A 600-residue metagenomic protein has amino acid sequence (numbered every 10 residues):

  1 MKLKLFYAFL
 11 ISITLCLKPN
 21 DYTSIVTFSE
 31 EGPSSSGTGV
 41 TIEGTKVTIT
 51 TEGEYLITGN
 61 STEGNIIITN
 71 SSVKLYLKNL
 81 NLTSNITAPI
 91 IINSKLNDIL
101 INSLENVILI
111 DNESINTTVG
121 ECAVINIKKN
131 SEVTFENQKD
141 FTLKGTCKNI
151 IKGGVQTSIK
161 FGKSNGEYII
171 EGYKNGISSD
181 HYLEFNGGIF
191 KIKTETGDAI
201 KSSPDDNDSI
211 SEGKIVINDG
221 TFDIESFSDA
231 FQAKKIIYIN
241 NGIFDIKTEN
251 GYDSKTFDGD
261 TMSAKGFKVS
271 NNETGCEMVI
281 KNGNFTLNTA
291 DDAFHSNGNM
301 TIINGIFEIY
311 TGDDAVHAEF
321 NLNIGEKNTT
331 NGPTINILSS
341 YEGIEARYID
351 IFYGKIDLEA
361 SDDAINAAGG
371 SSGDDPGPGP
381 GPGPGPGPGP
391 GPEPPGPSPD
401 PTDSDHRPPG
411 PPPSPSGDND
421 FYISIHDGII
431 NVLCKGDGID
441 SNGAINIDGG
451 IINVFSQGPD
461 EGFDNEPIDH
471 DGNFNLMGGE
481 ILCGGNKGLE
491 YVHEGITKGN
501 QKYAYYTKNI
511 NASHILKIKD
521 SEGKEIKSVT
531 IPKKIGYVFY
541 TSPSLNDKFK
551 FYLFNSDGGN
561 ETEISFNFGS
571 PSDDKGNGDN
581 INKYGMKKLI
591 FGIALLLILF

Functional and structural regions predicted by a protein language model:
M1, L15, N580, Y584-G585: Short, low-complexity interaction segments enriched in Ser/Thr/Pro/Gly
M1-F9, K587-L589: Classical eukaryotic N-terminal signal peptides for Sec-dependent ER targeting/secretion, especially the positively
A8-I11, P399: Low-complexity intrinsically disordered segments
L10-P19, I598-F600: N-terminal signal peptide
C16-N580: A composition-driven surface/loop motif
N582-F600: Cleavable C-terminal sorting propeptides in eukaryotic secreted/cell-surface proteins
